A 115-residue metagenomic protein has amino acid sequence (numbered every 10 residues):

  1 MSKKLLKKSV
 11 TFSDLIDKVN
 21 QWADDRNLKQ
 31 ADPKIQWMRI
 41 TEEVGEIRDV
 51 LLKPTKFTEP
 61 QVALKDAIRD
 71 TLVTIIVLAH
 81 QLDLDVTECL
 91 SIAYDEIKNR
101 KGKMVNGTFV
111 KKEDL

Functional and structural regions predicted by a protein language model:
M1-I68, L72-L115: Flexible "arm" and connector segments at domain edges
